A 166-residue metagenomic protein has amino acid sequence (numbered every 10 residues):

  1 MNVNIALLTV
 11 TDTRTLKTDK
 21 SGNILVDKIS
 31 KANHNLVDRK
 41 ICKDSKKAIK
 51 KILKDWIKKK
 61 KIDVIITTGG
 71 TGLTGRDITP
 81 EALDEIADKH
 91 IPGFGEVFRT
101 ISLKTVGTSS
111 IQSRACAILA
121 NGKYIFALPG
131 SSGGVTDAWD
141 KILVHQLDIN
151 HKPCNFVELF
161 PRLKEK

Functional and structural regions predicted by a protein language model:
M1-K166: Non-catalytic beta/alpha edge segments that cap or flank active sites
